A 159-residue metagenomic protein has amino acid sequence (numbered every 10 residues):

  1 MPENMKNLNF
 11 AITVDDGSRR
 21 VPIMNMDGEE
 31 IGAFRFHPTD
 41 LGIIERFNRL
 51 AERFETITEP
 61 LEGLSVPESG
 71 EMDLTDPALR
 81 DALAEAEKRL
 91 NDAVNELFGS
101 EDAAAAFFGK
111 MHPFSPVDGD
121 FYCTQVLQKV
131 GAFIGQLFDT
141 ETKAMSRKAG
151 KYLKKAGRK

Functional and structural regions predicted by a protein language model:
M1-T56, K148-K159: Short, charged/polar N-terminal "headpieces" of proteins
P22-N25, R53-S65, L97-A103: Short, compositionally biased low-complexity segments
D40, D76, R80, A84 (+1 more regions): Short, charged/polar micro-motifs that form catalytic or ligand-binding hotspots
L41-L79: Acidic, aromatic-enriched beta-alpha/helix-loop junctions
D73-D76, R80-A82, Q125, G131-A132: Short leucine-rich amphipathic alpha-helices used at interfaces
L83-V94: Short amphipathic alpha-helical coiled-coil/interface segments
D92-K159: C-terminal charged interaction modules
